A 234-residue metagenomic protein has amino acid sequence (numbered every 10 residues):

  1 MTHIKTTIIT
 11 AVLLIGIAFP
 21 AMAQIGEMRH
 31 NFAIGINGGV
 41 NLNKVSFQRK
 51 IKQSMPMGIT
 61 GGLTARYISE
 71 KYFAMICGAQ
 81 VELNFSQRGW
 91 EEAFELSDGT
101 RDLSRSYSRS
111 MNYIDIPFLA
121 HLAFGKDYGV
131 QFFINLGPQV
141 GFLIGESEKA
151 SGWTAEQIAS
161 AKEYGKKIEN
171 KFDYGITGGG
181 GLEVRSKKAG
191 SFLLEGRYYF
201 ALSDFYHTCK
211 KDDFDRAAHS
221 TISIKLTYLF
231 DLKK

Functional and structural regions predicted by a protein language model:
M1-R29, D231-K234: Cleavable N-terminal export/targeting peptides
A23-R66, L229-K234: Short glycine/proline- and aromatic-enriched beta-strand/turn motifs that initiate or cap beta-hairpins
Q24-N31, E70-C77, G125-Q131, S186-S191 (+1 more regions): Short loop/turn motifs that connect adjacent beta-strands in outer-membrane beta-barrel proteins
R29, R88, D173, G178 (+1 more regions): Predominantly the C-terminal beta-signal and adjacent terminal strand-loop region of outer-membrane beta-barrel
I36-V40, G61-Y67, L83-F85, I116-L122 (+4 more regions): Residues on the lipid-exposed face of transmembrane beta-strands in outer-membrane beta-barrel proteins
K44-M55, R88-N112, L143-D173, D204-T221: Extracellular/periplasm-exposed beta-strand and loop segments of Gram-negative cell-envelope proteins, dominated by
P56-G62, I76-G78, M111-P117, Q131-F133 (+2 more regions): Transmembrane beta-barrel architecture of outer-membrane proteins
L96-P138: Hydrophobic, well-structured mid-protein blocks that either form specific transmembrane helices
